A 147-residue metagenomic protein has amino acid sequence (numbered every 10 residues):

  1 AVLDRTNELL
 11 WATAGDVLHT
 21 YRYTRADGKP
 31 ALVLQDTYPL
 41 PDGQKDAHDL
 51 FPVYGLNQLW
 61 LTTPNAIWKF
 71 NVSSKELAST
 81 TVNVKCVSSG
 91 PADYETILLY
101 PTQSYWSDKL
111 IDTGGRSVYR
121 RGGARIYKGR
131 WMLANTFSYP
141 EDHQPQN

Functional and structural regions predicted by a protein language model:
V2, L40-Y54, T81-L99, R121-N147: Repeated scaffold domains used in trafficking and secretory/extracellular systems, primarily beta-propellers
T6-E8, D16, G55-N57, D93-T96: Short coil/turn segments that connect the beta-strands within blades of beta-propeller domains
G15, Y23, T62-P64, T102-Q103: Short loop/turn segments immediately following the C-termini of beta-strands
H19, W68-K69: WD40 beta-propeller blade core
R22-A31, N71-S79: Short loop/turn segments immediately following beta-strands, especially the blade-tip and inter-blade linker loops
P30-P41: Inter-blade linker and blade-boundary elements of WD-repeat/beta-propeller domains
F70-S79, V84, S89-A92, T113-G114: Flexible "stalk/tail and boundary" regions
